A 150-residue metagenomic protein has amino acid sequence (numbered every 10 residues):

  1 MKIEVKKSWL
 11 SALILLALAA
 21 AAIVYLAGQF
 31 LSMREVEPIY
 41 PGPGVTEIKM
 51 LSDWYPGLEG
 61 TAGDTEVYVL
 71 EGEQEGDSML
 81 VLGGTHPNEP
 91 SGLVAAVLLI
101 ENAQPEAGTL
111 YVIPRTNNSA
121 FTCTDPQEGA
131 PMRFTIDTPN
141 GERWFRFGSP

Functional and structural regions predicted by a protein language model:
K2-P150: Structured catalytic-domain cores with a bias toward divalent-metal coordination
